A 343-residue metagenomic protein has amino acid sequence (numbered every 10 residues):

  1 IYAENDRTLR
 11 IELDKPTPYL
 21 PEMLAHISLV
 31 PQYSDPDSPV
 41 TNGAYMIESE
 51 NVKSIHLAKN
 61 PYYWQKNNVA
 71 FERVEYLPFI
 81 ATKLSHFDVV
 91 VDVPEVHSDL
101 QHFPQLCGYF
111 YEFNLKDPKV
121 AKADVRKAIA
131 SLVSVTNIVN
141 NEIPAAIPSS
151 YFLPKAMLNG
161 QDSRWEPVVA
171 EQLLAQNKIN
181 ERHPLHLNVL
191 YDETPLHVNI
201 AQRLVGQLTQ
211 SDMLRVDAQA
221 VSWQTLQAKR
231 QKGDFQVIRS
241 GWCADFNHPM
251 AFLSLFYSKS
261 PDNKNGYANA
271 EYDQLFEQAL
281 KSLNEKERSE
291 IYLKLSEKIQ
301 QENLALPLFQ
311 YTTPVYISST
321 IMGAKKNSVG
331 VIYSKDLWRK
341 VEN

Functional and structural regions predicted by a protein language model:
I1-Y2, D217-L226, S254-S319, N343: Extracytoplasmic/peripheral linker and loop segments enriched in polar/acidic and small residues with frequent Thr/Pro
D6-T8, E12-A81: Gly/Pro-rich hinge or "lid" segments in bacterial periplasmic/extracellular proteins
R7-L9, A81-V96, Q207, M213-R215 (+1 more regions): Alpha-to-beta junction loops
T41, N67-F71, E171-N188: Immediate post-signal peptide segment of exported/extracytoplasmic ligand-binding proteins
E48-A58, R73-D117, V139-E142: Extracellular/periplasmic solute-recognition and catalytic clefts
V52, N177-A244, T313: Ligand/substrate-recognition segments at binding pockets and active sites
K116-L158, D162, I200, I299-L304: Periplasmic-binding protein-like
V315-N343: Long beta-strand-rich cores associated with HINT superfamily self-processing modules
